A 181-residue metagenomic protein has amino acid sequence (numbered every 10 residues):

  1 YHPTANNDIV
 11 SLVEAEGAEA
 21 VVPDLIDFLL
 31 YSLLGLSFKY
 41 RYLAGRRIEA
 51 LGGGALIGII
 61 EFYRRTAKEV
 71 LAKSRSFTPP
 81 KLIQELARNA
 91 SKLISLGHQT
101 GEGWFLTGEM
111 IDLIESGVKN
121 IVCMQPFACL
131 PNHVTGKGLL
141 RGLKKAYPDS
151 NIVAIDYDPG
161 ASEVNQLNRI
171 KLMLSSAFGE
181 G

Functional and structural regions predicted by a protein language model:
Y1-G181: An N-terminal assembly and electron-transfer interface module characteristic of large anaerobic redox and radical
